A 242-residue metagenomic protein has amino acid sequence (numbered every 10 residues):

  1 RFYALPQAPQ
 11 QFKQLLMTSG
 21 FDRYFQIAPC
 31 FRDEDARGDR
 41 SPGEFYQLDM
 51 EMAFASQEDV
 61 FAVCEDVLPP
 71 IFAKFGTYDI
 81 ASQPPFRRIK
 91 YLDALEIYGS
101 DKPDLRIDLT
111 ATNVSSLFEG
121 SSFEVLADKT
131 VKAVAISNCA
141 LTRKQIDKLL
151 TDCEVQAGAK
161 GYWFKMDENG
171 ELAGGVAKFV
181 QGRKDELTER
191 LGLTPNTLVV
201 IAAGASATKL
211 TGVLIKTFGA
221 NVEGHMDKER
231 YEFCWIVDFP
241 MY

Functional and structural regions predicted by a protein language model:
R1-Y242: Class II aminoacyl-tRNA synthetase catalytic cores and aaRS-like
